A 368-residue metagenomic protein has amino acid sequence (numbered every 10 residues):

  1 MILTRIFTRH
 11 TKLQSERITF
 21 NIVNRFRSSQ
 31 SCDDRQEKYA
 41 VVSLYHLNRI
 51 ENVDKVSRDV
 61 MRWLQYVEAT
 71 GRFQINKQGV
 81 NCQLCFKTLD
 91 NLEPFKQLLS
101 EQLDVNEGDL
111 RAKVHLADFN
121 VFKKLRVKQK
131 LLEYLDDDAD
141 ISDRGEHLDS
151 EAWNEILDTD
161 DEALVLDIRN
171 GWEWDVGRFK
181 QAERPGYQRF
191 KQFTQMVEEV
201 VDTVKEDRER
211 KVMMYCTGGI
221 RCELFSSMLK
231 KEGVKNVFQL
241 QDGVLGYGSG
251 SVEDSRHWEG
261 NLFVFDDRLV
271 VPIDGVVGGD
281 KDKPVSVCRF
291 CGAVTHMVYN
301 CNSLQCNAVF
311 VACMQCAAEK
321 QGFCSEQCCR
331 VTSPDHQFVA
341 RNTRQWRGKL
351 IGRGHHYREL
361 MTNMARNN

Functional and structural regions predicted by a protein language model:
M1-S29: N-terminal mitochondrial targeting presequence
V23-E146, D161, R169-V212, I220-N368: Rhodanese-like catalytic fold shared by cysteine-dependent sulfurtransferases and DSP/PTP-type phosphatases
N154-T159: A short acidic-Thr-Gly-centered motif at the start of a beta-strand
